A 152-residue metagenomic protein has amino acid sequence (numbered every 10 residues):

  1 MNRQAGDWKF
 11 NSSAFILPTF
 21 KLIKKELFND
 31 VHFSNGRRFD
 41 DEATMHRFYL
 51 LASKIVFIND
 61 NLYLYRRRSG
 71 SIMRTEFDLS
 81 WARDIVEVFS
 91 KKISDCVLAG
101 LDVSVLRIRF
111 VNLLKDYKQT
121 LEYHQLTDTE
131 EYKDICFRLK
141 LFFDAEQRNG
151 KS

Functional and structural regions predicted by a protein language model:
M1-V56, R66, G70-S80: Donor-binding/catalytic cores of nucleotide-activated saccharide and glycerol-phosphate transferases/polymerases
V56-I58, V105: A structural signal for short, well-ordered beta-strand segments and their strand-loop junctions that often border
I72, C96-G100, T120-Q125: Secondary-structure edge/capping motif, primarily at the C-terminal ends of alpha-helices and the immediately following
W81-I85: Amphipathic alpha-helix face/heptad-repeat signature
V86-I108, R138-G150: C-terminal, non-catalytic tails of nucleotide-sugar-dependent glycosyltransferases
I108-Q119: Amphipathic alpha-helical repeat scaffolds of TPR domains
E122-S152: Membrane-interface aromatic/basic loop that binds lipid-linked glycans or pyrophosphate carriers, typified by
